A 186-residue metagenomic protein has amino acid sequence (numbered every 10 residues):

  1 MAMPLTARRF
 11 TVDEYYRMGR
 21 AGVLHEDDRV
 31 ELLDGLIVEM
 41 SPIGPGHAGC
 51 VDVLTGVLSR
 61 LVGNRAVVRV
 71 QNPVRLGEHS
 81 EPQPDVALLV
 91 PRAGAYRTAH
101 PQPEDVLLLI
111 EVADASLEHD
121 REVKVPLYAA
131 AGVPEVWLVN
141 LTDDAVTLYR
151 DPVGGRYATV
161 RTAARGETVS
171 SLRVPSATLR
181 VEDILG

Functional and structural regions predicted by a protein language model:
M1-G186: Gly/Pro/Ser/Thr-rich low-complexity, intrinsically disordered segments predominantly at protein N-termini
